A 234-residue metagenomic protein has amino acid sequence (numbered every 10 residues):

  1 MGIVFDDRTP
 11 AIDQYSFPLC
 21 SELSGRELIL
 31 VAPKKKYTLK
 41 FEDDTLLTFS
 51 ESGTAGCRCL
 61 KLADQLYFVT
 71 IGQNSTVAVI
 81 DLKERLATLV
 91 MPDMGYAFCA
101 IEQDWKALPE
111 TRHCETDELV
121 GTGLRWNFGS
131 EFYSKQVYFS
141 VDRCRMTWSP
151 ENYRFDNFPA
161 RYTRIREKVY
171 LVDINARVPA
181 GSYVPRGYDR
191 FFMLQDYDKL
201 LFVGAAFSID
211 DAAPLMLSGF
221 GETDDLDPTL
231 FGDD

Functional and structural regions predicted by a protein language model:
M1-D13, Y96-A97: Large eukaryotic, non-enzymatic subunits of multiprotein complexes that serve as scaffolds/tethers, characterized by
I12-E27, P109-G123: N-terminal helix-cap/turn-to-beta initiation motif at the start of protein domains
E22-I29, D44-T48, L62-V69, L119-R125 (+2 more regions): Short, hydrophobic/aromatic-rich segments at coil-to-beta transitions
I29-L60, S130-T163: N-terminal glycine/threonine-rich, aromatic-flanked beta-hairpin/loop signature
D44, A55, G72-E84, P92-G95 (+3 more regions): Extracellular beta-propeller repeat domains
E51-I80, E151-K199: Contiguous, well-ordered beta-strand patches that form the walls/edges of small beta-barrel/beta-sandwich domains
R85-W105, K199-L200, G204-M216, F220: Helix-rich interaction surfaces within compact, conserved domain-sized segments that mediate assembly or partner
T88-S130: Surface-exposed beta-loop interaction hotspot
